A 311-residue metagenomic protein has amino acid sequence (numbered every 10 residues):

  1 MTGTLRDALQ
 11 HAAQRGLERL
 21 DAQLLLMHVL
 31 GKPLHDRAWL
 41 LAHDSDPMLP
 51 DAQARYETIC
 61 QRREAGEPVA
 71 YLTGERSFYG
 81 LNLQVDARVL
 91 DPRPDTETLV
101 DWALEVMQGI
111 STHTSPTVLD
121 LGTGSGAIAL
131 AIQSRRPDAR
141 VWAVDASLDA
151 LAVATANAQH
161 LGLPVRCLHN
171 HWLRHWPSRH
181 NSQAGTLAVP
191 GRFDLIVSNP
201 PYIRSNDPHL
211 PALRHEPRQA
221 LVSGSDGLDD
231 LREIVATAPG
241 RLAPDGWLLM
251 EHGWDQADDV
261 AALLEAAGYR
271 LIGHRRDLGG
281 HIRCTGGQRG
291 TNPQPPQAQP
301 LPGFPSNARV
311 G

Functional and structural regions predicted by a protein language model:
M1-R19: Non-catalytic nucleic-acid substrate-recognition regions in nucleic-acid-modifying enzymes
L25, G66, T96, I128 (+5 more regions): Residue-level signal for inorganic ion chemistry
M27-E105: Conserved AdoMet
E75, I203-R218: Short, flexible, mixed-charge acidic loops at enzyme active sites
E97-L210: Conserved SAM/SAH cofactor-binding pocket of Class I
A146-L151, R214-A243, W247, H252-D255: Glycine-rich S-adenosyl-L-methionine
L173, P239, A243, W247 (+2 more regions): A SAM-dependent methyltransferase catalytic signature shared across enzymes that methylate proteins
A267-P300, F304-G311: Core SAM-dependent methyltransferase catalytic element
